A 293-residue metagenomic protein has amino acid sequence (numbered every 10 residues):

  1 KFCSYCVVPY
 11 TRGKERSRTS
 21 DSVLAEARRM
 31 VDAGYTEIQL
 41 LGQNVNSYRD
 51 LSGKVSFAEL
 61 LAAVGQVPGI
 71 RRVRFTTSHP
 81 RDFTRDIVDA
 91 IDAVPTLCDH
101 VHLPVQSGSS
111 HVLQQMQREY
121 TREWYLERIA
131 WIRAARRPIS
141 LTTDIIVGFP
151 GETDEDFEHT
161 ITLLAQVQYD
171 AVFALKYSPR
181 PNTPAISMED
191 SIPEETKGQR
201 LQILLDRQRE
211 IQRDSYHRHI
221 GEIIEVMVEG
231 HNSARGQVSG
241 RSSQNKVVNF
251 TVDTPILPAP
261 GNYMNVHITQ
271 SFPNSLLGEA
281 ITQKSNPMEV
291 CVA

Functional and structural regions predicted by a protein language model:
K1-D21: Canonical Radical SAM [4Fe-4S] cluster-binding loop centered on the CxxxCxxC motif and its immediate flanking residues
K1-S4, L24, R28-D32, T36-Q39 (+1 more regions): N-terminal pre-triad scaffold of radical SAM enzymes
V23, L40, F75, L103 (+6 more regions): Conserved, mostly hydrophobic/aromatic
D32-F157: Conserved SAM/AdoMet-binding glycine-rich loop
G42-L51, F83-D86, V105-M116, V147-D154 (+5 more regions): Flexible glycine/acidic-rich beta-alpha junction loops that bind and position SAM and/or redox cofactors in anaerobic
F157-V167: A glycine- and small/hydrophobic-rich beta-loop-beta segment that serves as a flexible "lid/hinge" or phosphate-binding
S187-A293: Terminal RNA-binding accessory module
